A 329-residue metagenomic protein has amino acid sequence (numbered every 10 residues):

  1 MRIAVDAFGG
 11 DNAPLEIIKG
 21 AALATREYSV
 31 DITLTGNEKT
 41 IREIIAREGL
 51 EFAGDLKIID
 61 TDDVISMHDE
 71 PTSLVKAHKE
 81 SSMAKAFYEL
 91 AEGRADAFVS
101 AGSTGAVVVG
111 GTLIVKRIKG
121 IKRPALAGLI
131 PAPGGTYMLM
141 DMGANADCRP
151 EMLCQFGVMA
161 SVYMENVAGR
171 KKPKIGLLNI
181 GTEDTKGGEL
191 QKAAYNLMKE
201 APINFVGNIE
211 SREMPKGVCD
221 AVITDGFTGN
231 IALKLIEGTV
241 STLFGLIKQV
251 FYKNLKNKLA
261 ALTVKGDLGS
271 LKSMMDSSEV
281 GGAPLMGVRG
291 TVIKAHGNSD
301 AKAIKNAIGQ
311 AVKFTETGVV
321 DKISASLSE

Functional and structural regions predicted by a protein language model:
M1-R42: N-terminal phosphate-binding or glycine-rich loops at protein starts, especially the Walker A/P-loop of NTPases
A4-L15, A144-C154, K294-A301: Short, glycine-rich nucleotide/cofactor-binding loops
L15-E16, D31-T33, K39, A146-S211 (+2 more regions): Glycine-rich phosphate/diphosphate-binding loop of Rossmann-like nucleotide-binding domains
A21, S100-K122, L190, I236-E237: Short Gly/Thr/Asp-enriched flexible loops that form oxyanion-binding sites at enzyme active sites
T25-Y28, A46-G54, A168, M198-I203: Short helix-capping segments at alpha-helix termini
L50-A95: Phosphate/nucleotide-donor binding subsite
T112-A125, L129-L139, V218-V222, G226-E329: Glycine-rich phosphate/nucleotide-binding loop
